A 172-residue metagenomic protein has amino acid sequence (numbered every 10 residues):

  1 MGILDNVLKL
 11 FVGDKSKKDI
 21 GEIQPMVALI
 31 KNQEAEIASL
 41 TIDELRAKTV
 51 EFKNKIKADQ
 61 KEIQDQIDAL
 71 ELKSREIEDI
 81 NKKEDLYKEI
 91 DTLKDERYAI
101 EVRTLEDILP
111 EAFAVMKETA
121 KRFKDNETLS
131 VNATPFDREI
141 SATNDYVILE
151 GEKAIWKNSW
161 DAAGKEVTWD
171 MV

Functional and structural regions predicted by a protein language model:
L4, K9: N-terminal cationic and glycine-rich segments that engage phosphates or anionic surfaces
D14-K17: Transmembrane signal-anchor/signal-peptide helices with a preference for the extracytoplasmic
D19-V172: Conserved pre-motif I regulatory segment
